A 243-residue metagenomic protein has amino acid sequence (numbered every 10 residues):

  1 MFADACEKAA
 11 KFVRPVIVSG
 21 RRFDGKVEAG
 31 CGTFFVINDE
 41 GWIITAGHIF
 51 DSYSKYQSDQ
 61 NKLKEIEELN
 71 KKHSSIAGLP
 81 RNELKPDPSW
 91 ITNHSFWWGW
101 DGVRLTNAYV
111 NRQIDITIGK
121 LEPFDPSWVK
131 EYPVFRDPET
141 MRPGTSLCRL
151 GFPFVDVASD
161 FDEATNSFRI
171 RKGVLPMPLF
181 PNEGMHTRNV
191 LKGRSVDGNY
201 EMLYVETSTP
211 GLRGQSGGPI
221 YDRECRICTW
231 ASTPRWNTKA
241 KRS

Functional and structural regions predicted by a protein language model:
F2-K8, Q60-W128, V134-E139: Conserved catalytic-core segment of clan PA serine endopeptidases
K8-V27, E122-E131, F168-S243: Active-site region of chymotrypsin-like
F12-A77, T117, E122-F124: Catalytic histidine site
T33, D39, D137-P143, S216-G217: Short, flexible surface segments
F34-V36, L105-N107, H186, I220: Conserved hydrophobic positions within beta-strands
S58-P86, P153-V155, R169, G173-V174 (+1 more regions): C-terminal cap/linker of serine protease catalytic domains
R104-V110, K120-P176: Active-site substrate-binding loop(s) of clan PA
